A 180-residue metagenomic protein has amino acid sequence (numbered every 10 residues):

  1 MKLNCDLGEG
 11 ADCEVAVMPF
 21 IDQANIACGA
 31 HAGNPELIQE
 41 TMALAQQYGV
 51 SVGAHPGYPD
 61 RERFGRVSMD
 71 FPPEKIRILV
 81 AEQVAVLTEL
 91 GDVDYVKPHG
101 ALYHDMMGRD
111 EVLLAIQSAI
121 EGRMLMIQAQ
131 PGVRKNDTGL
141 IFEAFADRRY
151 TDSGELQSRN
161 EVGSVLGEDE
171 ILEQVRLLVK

Functional and structural regions predicted by a protein language model:
M1-A11, P19-D22: N-terminal basic/disordered segments at the start of proteins
L3-C5, A24-I26, V52-P56, D94-P98 (+2 more regions): Hydrophobic faces of well-ordered beta-strands that scaffold small-molecule active sites in alpha/beta enzyme cores
L7, L44-M69: Glycine-rich nucleotide/cofactor/substrate-binding loop typically near the N-terminus or early in the first domain
V15-I21, E40-G53, G91: Acidic (Asp/Glu)-rich catalytic clusters
A24-A32, R63-I78, M107-D110, E155-G167: Glycine-rich tight-turn/loop motif centered on a GG-T
I26-H31, D105-M106, E121-P131: Catalytic beta/alpha-barrel core
R61-P98: Glycine/small-residue-rich loop that forms an oxyanion/phosphate-binding "nest" at active or ligand-binding sites
G132-R176: Active-site rim beta-loop-alpha module in soluble metabolic enzymes
